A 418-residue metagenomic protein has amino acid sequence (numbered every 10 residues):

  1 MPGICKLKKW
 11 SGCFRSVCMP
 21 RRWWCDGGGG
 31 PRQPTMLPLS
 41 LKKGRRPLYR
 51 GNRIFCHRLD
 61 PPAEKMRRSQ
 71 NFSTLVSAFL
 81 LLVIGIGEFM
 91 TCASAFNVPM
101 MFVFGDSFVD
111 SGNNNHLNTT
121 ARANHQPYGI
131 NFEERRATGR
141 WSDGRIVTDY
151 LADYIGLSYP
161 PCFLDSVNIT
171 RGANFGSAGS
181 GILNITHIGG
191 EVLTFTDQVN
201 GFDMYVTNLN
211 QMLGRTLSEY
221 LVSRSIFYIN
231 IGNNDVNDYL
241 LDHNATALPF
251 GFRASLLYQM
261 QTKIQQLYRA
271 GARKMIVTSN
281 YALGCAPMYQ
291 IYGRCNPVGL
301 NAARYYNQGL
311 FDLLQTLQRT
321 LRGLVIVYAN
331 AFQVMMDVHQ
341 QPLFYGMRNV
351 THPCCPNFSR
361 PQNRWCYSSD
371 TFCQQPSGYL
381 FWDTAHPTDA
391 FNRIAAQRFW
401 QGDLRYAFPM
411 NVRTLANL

Functional and structural regions predicted by a protein language model:
G3, G12, G27-G30, G44 (+1 more regions): Residue-identity detector for glycine
L7, L37-L41, L48, L59: Leucine-biased recognition of intrinsically disordered, low-complexity hydrophobic segments
K8-K9, K42-K43, K65: Polybasic, lysine-rich low-complexity intrinsically disordered segments
W10, W23-W24: Tryptophan (W) side chains
V17, D26, D60-E64: Acidic, Ala/Val/Gly-enriched low-complexity intrinsically disordered segments
D60-L418: Conserved active-site regions of diverse hydrolases
